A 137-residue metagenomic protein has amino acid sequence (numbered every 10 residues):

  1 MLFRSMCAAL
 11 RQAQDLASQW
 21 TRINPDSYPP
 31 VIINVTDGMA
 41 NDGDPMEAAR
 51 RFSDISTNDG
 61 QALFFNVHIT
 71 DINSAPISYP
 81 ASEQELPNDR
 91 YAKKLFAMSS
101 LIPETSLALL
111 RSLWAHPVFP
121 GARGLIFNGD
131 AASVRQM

Functional and structural regions predicted by a protein language model:
M1-M137: Acidic, low-complexity intrinsically disordered regions
